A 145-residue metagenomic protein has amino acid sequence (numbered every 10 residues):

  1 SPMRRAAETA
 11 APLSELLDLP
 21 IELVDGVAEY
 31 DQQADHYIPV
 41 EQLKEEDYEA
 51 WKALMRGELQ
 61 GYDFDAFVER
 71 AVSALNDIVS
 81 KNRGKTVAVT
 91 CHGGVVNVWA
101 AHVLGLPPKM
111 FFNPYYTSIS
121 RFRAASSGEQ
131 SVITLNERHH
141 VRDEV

Functional and structural regions predicted by a protein language model:
S1-E49: Phosphate-coordination/substrate-recognition cap region in phosphate-metabolizing enzymes
M3, F64-V72: Amphipathic, non-transmembrane alpha-helical scaffold segments
E46-A66: Short glycine/proline- and acidic residue-enriched helix-loop micro-motifs that form flexible lids or anion-recognition
I78-K85: Glycine-rich phosphate-binding loop signature in dinucleotide/nucleotide-binding domains
K85-G94: Generic beta-sheet signal
P107-E129: Domain-level recognition of soluble alpha/beta enzyme cores, biased toward histidine phosphatases/phosphomutases
I133-V145: Acidic, His/Gly-rich catalytic cores of divalent-metal-dependent hydrolytic chemistry
